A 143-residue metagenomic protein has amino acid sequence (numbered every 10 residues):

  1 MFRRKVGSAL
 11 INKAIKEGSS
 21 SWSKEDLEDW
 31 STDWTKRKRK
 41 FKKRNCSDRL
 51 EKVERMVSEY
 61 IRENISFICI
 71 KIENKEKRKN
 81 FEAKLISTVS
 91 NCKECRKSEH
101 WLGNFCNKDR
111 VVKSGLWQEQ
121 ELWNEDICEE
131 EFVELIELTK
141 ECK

Functional and structural regions predicted by a protein language model:
M1-K143: A positively charged, amphipathic N-terminal helix/segment that binds anionic biomolecules
